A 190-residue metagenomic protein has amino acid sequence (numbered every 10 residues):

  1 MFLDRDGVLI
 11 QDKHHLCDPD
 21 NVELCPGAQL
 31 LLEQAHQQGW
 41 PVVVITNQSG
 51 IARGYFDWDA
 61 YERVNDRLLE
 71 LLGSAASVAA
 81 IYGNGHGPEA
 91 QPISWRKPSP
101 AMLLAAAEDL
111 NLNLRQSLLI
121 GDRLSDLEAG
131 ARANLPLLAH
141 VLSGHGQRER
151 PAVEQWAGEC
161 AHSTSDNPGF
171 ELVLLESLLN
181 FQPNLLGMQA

Functional and structural regions predicted by a protein language model:
M1-V43: Active-site neighborhood of HAD-like aspartate-dependent phosphohydrolases
R5-G7, G85, L142: Short, small-residue-rich loop/turn micro-motifs
V8, I51, Y55, D122 (+1 more regions): Gly/Ser/Thr-rich helix-start
L9-D12, N47-S49, Y82-N84, A105-A107: A short alpha-helix capping/helix-coil boundary motif
H14-D20, A52-R53, A90-Q91: Surface-exposed cleft-lining segments at the edges of enzyme active sites
D18-C25, D57-E62, R96: Flexible, glycine- and charge-enriched loops at secondary-structure boundaries
A28, L32-N65, A76-A90, G130: Substrate-recognition element of Asp-dependent hydrolases with the DxDx(T/V) motif
D59-A79, G87-L119, R123-A190: Asp-based, Mg2+/Mn2+-dependent phosphohydrolase catalytic module
